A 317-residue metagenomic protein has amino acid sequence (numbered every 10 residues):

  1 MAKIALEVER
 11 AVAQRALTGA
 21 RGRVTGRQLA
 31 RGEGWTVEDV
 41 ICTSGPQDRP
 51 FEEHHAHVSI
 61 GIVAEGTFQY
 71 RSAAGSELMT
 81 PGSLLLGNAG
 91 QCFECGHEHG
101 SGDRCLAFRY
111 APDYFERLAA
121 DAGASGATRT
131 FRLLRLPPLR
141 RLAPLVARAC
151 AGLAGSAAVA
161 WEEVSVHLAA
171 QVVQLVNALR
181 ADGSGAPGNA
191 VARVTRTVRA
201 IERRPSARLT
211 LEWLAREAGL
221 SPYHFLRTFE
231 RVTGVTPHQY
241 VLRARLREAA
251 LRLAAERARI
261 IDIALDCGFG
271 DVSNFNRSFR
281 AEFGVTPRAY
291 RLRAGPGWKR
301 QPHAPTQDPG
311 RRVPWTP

Functional and structural regions predicted by a protein language model:
M1-E38, S44, R49-F51, G152 (+3 more regions): A short, N-terminal "cap"/entry segment at the start of jelly-roll beta-barrel domains of the cupin/DSBH fold
I4-E7, D121-G183, R199: Amphipathic alpha-helical segments enriched in hydrophobic/aromatic residues interleaved with Lys/Arg
R21-A127, A158: N-terminal regulatory/effector-sensing and dimerization cores that precede helix-turn-helix DNA-binding domains
S44-G45, A178-S184, R231-T233: Short, Lys/Arg-enriched N-terminal segment that forms or immediately precedes the first helix of a structured domain
V63, I201-P205, L253: Short helix-to-turn junction characteristic of helix-turn-helix DNA-binding domains, especially the helix
Q171, R196-R203, A207-R247, A264-R293: Basic/polar phosphate-binding segments, predominantly the helix-turn-helix DNA-binding elements of transcriptional
